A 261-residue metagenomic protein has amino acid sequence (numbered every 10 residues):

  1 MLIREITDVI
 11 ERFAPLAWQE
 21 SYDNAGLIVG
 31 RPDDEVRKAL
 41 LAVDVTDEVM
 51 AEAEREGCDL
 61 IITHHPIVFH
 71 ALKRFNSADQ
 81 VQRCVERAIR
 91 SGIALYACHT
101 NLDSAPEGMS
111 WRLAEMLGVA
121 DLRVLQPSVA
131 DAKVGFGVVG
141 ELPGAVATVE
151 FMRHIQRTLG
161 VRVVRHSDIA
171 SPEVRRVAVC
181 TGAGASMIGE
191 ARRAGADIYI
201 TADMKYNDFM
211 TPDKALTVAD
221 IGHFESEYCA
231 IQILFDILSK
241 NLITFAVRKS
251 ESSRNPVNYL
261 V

Functional and structural regions predicted by a protein language model:
M1-V261: Active-site catalytic microenvironments in core metabolic enzymes, especially phosphate/sugar-handling
